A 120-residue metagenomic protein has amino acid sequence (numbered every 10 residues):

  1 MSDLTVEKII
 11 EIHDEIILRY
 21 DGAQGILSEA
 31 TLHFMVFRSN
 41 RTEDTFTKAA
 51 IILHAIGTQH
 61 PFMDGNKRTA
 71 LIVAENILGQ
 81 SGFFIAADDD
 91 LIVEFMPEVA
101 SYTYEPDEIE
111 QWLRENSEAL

Functional and structural regions predicted by a protein language model:
M1-L120: FIC/Doc superfamily catalytic core
